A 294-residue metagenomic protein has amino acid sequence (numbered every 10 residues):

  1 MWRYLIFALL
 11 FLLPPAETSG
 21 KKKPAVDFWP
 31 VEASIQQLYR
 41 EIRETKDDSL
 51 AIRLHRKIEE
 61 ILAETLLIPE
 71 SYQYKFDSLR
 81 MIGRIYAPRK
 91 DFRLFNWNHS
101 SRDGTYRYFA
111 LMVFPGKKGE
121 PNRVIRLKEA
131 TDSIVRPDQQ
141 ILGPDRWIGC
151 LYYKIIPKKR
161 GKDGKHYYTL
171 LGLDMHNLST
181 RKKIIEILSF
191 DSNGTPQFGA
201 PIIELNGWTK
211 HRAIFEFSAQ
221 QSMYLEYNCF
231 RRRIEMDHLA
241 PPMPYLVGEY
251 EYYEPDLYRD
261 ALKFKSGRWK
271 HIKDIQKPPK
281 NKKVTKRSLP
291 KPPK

Functional and structural regions predicted by a protein language model:
Y4-L13: Sec-dependent N-terminal signal peptides
G20-L94: Start-of-domain marker
D77-G143: Active-site acidic/histidine clusters and adjacent loop/turn architecture that either coordinate catalytic ions
D91-N98, H166-D174, R232-H238: Short beta-strand elements that form the blades of beta-propeller/WD-repeat-like and other beta-sheet-rich scaffold
Y108-K118, I184-G194, Y250-S266: Beta-propeller blade signature
N122-T131, Q197-N206, H271-K277: Beta-propeller fold detector
D138-W147, L151-G161, H176, P196-A261: Short aromatic loop motif centered on NTY/YTY
D237-K294: Hydrophilic extracytoplasmic domains
